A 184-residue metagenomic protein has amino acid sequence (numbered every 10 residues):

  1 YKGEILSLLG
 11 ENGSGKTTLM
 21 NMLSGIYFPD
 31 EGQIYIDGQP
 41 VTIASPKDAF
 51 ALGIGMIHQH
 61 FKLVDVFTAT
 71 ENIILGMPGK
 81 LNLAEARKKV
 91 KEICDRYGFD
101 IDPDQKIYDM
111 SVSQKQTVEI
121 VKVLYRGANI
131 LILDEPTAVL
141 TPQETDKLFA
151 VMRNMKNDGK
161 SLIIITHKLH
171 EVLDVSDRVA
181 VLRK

Functional and structural regions predicted by a protein language model:
Y1-K184: Glycine-rich phosphate-binding loops of nucleotide-dependent enzymes
